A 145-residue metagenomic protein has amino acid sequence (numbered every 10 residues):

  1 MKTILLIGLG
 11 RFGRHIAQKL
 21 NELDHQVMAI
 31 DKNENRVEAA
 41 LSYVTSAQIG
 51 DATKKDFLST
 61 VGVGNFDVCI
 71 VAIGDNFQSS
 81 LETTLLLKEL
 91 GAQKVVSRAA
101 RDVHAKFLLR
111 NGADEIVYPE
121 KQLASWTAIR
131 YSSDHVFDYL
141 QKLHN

Functional and structural regions predicted by a protein language model:
M1-N145: Cytosolic regulatory regions of ion transport systems
